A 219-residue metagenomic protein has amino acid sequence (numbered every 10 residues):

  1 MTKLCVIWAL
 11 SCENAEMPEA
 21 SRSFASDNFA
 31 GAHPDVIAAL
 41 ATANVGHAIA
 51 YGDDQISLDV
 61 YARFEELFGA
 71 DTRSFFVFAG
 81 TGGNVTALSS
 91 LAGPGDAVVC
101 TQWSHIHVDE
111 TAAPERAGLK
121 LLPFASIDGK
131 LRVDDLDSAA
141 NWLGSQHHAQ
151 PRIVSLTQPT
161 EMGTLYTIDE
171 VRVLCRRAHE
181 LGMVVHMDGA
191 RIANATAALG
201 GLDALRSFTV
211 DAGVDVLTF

Functional and structural regions predicted by a protein language model:
L4: Cationic, low-complexity basic patches in intrinsically disordered or flexible, solvent-exposed regions
P18-F219: Conserved PLP-enzyme active-site core in the AAT-like
